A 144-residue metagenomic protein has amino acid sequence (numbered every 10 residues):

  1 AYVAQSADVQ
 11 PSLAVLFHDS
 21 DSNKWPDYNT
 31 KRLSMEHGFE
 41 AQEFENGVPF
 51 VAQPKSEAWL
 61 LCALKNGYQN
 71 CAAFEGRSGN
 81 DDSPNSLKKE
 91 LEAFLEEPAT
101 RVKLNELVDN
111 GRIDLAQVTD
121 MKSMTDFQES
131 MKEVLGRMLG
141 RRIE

Functional and structural regions predicted by a protein language model:
A1, D27, S123: Phosphate/oxyanion-binding active-site loops and adjacent basic polyanion-contact surfaces
A1-A7: A broadly used, surface-exposed interaction patch
A4, V48, R112-L115: Short, flexible coil/linker segments at or flanking structured domains
D8-D19: Glycine-rich, often proline-containing surface loops adjacent to acidic residues and nearby aromatics that form
F17-T100: Activity-critical C-terminal alpha-helical subdomain
R101-E144: Charged phosphate-binding loop/patch that engages nucleotide di/tri-phosphates or the phosphate backbone of nucleic
